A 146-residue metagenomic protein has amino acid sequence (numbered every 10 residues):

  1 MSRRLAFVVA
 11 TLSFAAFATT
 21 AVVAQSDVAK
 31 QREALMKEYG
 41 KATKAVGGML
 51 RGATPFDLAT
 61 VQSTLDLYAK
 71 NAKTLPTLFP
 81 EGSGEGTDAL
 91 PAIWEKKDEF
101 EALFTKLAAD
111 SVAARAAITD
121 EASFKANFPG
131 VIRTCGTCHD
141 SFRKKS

Functional and structural regions predicted by a protein language model:
M1-A10: Bacterial N-terminal signal peptides that target proteins for export
V9-F17: Bacterial N-terminal signal peptides
F17-A24: Sec/Tat signal peptide C-region and signal peptidase I cleavage site
Q25-S146: Sequence context surrounding c-type heme c attachment/ligation sites in exported
